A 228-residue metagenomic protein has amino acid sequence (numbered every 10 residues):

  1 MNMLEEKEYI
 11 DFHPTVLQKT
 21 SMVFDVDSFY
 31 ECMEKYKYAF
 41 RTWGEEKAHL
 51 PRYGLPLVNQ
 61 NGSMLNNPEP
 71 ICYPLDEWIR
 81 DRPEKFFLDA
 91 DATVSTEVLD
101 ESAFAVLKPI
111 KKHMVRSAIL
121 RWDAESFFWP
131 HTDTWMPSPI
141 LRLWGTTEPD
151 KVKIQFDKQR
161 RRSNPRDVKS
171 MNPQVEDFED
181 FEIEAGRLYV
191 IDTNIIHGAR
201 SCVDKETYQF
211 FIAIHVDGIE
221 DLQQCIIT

Functional and structural regions predicted by a protein language model:
M1-P109: Non-heme Fe(II)/2-oxoglutarate
P14-K19, M114, I140-R142, Q209: Intrinsic-disorder/low-complexity, polar/charged segments enriched in Ser/Thr/Lys/Arg/Asp/Glu/Gln
K19-F24, T147, I214-V216: Short beta-strand-to-loop capping motifs
D27, W122-E125, E148-D150, N194 (+1 more regions): Generic structural motif
F104-L188: Catalytic core of non-heme Fe(II) oxygenases with the double-stranded beta-helix
Q155-T228: Catalytic core of Fe(II)/2-oxoglutarate
